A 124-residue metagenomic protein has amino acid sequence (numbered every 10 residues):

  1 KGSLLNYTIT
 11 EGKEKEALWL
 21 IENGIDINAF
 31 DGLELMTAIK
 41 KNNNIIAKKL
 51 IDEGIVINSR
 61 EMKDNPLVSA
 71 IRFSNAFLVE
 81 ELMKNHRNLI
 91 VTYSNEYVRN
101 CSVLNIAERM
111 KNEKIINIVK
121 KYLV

Functional and structural regions predicted by a protein language model:
K1-Y7, N28-T37, R60-S69, T92-I106: Ankyrin-repeat boundary/"N-cap" motif
K15-E16, I45-I46, F77-L78, K114-I115: Conserved ankyrin/ankyrin-like repeat signature
L18-D26, K48-I57, E80-I90, I118-V124: Ankyrin repeat domain, specifically the short helix-to-loop turn at the C-terminus of the second helix of each repeat
N105-R109, I118-V119: C-terminal interaction modules of eukaryotic adaptor/scaffold proteins
